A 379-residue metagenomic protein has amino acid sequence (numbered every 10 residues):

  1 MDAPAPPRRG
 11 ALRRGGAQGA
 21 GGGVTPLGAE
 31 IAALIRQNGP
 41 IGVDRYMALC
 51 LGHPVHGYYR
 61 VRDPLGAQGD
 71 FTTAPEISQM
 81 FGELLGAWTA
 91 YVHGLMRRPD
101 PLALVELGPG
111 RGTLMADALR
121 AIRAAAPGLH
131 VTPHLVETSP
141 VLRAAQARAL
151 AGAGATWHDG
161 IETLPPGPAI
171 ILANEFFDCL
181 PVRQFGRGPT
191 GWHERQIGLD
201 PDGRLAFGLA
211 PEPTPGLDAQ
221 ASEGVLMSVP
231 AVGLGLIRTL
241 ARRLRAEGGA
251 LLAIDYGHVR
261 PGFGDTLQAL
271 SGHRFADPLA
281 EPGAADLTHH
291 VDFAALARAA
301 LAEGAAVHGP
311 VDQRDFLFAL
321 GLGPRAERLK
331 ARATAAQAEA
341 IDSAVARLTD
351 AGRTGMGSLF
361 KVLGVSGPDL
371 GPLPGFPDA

Functional and structural regions predicted by a protein language model:
M1-G22: Compositionally biased, low-complexity flexible segments
G23-L107, R111-P168, F185, D315-F318 (+3 more regions): Rossmann-like AdoMet
C50, I171, L296: A residue-level signal for conserved active-site and pocket-lining positions in enzyme catalytic cores
F81, I171, D255: Conserved RecA-like P-loop NTPase ATPase core
L107, T138, F176-C179, Y256: Generic detector of well-ordered alpha-helical packing
L164-C179, S228-R242: Conserved adenosine/adenylate-binding substructure
I170-A219, G264-F275: A mobile, often basic/glycine-rich helix-loop segment that functions as the active-site lid/recognition loop
G216-A379: Long, Lys/Arg- and hydrophobic-enriched amphipathic alpha-helices
